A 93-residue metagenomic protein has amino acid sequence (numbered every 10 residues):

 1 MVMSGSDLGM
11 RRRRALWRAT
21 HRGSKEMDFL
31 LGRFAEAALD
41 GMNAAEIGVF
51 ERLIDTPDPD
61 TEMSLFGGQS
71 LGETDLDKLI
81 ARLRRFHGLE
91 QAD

Functional and structural regions predicted by a protein language model:
V2-D93: Positively charged, polar, low-complexity stretches
